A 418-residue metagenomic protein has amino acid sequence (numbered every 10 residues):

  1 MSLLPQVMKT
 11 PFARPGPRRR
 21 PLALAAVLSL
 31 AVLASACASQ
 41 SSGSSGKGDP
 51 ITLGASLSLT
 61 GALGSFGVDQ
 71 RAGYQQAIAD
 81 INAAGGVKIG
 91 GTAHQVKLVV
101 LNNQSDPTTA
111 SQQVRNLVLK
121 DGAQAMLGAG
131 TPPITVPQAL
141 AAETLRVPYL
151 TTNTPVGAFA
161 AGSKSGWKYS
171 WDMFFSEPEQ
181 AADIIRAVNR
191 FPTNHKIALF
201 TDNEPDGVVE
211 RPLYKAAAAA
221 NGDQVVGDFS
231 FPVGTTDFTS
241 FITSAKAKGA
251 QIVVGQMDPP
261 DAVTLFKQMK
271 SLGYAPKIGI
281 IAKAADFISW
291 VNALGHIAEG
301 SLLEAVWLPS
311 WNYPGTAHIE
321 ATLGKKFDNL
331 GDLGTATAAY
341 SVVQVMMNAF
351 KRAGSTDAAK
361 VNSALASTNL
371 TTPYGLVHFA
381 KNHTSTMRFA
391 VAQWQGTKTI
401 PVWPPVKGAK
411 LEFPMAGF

Functional and structural regions predicted by a protein language model:
M1-T52, A83, G417-F418: Short, low-complexity disordered leader/linker segments with a strong preference for bacterial N-terminal type II
Q40, S44-S45, S65-D69, V87-A161 (+1 more regions): Beta-alpha junction/loop-to-helix N-cap segments that form part of ligand/metal-binding clefts
K47, I51-Q75, L101-T108, G130-T131 (+4 more regions): Extracytoplasmic "Venus flytrap"
I51, Q75-K97, A219-G222: Signal peptide-proximal N-terminal region of secreted/periplasmic/extracellular or secretory-lumen proteins
A123-D228, I278-L302: Extracytoplasmic ligand/sensor domains, especially the bilobed periplasmic-binding protein
P132-E143, K248-L272: Hydrophobic alpha-helical
M269-Y340, T399-P401, P405-F418: Extracellular/periplasmic periplasmic-binding protein-like sensory domains
L323-A336, M347-P401: Segments of small-molecule ligand-sensing domains
